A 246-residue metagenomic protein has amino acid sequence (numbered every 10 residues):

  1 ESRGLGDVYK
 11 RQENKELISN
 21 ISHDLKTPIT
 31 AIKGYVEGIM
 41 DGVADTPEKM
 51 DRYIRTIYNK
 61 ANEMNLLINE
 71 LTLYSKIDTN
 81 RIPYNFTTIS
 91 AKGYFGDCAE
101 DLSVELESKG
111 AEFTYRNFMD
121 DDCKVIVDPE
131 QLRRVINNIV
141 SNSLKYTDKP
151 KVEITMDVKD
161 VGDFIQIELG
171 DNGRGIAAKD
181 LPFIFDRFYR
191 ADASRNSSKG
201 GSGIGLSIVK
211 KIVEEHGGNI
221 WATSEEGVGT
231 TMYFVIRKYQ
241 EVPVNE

Functional and structural regions predicted by a protein language model:
E1-Y9: Single conserved hydrophobic/aromatic residue that forms the stacking wall/gate of nucleotide- or nucleobase-binding
N59-M64: Short alpha-helical segment of the dimerization/phosphotransfer core of two-component systems
T79-Y84, K124-V127: Conserved micro-motifs of the catalytic ATP-binding
N85-I89, E107, E112-C123: Conserved catalytic submotifs in the C-terminal HATPase_c
S143-L144: Short helix-loop "hinge" at the ATP-lid/N-box region of the Bergerat-fold HATPase_c
I176-R190: Short conserved segment of the HATPase_c
G217-G218: Conserved glycine-rich
